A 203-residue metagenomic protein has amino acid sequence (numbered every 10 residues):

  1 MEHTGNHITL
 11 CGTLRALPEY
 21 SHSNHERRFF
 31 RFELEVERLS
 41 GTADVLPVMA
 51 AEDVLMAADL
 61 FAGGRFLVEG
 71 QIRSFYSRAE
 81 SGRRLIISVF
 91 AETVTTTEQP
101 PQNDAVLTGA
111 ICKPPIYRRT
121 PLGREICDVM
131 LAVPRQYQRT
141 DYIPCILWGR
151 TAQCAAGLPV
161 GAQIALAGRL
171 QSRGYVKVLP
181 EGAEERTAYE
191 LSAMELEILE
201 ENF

Functional and structural regions predicted by a protein language model:
M1-F203: Single-stranded nucleic acid-binding surfaces, predominantly the OB-fold ssDNA-binding core
